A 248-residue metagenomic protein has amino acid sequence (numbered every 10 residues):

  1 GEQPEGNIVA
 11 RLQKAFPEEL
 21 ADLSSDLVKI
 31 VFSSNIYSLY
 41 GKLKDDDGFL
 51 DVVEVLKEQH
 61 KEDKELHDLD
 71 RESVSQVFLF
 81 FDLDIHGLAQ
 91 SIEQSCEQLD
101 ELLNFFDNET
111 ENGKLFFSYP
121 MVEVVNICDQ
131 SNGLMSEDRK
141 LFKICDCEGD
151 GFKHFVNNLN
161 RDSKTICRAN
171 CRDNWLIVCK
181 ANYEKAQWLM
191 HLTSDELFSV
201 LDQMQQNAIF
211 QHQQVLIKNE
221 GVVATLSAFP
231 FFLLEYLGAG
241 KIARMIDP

Functional and structural regions predicted by a protein language model:
G1-E5: Short acidic, Gly/Ser-rich segments with clustered Asp/Glu that frequently serve as metal-coordination loops in enzyme
G6-K29, S34-D47, L56-P248: C-terminal accessory helical subdomains adjacent to catalytic cores in phosphodiester- and nucleotide-handling enzymes
L50: Conserved phosphate-coordination/catalytic loops
